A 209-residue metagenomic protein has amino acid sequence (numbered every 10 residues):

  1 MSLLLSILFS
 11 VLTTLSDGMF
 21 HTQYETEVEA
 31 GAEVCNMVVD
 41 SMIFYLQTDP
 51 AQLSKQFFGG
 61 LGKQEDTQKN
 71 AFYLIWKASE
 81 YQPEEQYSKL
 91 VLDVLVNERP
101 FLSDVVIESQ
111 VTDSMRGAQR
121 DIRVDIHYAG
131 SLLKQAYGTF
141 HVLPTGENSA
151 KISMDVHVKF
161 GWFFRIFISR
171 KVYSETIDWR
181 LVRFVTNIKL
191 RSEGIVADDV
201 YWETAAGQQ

Functional and structural regions predicted by a protein language model:
L3, I7-T14, K134-E147, Y201-Q209: Soluble, non-transmembrane catalytic domains of enzymes that act on hydrophobic metabolites at membranes
L4-Y87: Hydrophobic ligand-binding cavity/cleft-lining segments
D17-Q23, E85-Y87, L102-D104, Q135 (+1 more regions): A general secondary-structure signal for short beta-strands and their flanking turns/coil in non-transmembrane regions
M19, F57-F58, F101-L102, F163-F167: Short, aromatic- and cysteine-enriched interfacial helices/patches that mediate contacts at lipid membranes
A30-V34, V38, V172, T176-R180 (+1 more regions): Short amphipathic alpha-helical segments
I43, Q47-P50, I177, L181-V196: Short amphipathic alpha-helical signal-transduction/dimerization elements
G60-G130, V158-F160, N187-R191, I195-Q209: Glycine-rich portal/gate segments that line the openings of hydrophobic small-molecule binding cavities
V106-W179: Beta-strand/loop substructures that line and gate deep hydrophobic ligand-binding cavities in soluble
